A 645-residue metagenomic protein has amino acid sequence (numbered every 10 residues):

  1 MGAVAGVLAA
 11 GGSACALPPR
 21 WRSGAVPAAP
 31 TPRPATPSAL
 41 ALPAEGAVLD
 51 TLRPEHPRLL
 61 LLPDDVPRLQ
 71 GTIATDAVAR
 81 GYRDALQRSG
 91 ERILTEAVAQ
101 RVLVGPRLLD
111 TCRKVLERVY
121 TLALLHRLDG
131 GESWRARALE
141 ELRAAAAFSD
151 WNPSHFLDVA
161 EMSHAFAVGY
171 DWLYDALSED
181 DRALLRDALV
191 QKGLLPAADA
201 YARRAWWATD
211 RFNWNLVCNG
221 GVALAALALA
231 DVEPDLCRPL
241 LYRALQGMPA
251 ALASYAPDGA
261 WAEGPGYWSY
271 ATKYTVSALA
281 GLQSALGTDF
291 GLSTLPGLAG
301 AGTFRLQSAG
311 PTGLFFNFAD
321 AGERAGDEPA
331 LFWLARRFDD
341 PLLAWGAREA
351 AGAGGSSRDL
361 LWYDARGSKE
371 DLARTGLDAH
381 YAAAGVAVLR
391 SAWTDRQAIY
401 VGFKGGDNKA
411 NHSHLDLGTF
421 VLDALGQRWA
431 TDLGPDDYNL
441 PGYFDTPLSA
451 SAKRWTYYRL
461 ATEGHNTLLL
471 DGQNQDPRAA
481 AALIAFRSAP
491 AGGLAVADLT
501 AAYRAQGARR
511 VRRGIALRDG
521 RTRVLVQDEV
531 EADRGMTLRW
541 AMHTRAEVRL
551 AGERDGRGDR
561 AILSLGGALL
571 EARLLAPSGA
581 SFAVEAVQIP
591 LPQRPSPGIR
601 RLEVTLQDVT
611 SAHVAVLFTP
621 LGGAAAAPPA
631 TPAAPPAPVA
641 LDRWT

Functional and structural regions predicted by a protein language model:
M1-R20: N-terminal export signals
A5-A9, I73-A74, S163, D476 (+1 more regions): Short amphipathic alpha-helical segments with coiled-coil-like heptad repeat character
A14-A41, G46-A47: C-terminal segment of N-terminal export signals and the immediately downstream linker at the start of the mature
L40-P57, D407-G418: Short acidic, Pro/Gly- and aromatic-enriched capping/linker segments at domain boundaries
L42-E45, V66, A79, A330: Short amphipathic alpha-helical segments that mediate assembly, nucleic-acid/protein binding, or membrane association
R53-H56, Q87, V616: Proteins that catalyze or organize thiol-disulfide redox chemistry and the adjacent proteostasis machinery handling
R58-I73, A79-A309, A321: Aromatic-lined, polymer-binding surfaces characteristic of secreted/periplasmic polysaccharide-degrading enzymes
Y267-T645: Extended polysaccharide-engagement surfaces of secreted carbohydrate-active enzymes
